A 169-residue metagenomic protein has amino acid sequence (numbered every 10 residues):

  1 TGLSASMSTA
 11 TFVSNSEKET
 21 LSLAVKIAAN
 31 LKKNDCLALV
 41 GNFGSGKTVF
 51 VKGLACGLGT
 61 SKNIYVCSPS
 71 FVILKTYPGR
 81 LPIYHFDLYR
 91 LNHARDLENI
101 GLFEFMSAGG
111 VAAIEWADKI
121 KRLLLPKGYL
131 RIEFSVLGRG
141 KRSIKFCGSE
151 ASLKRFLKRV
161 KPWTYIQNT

Functional and structural regions predicted by a protein language model:
M7-A24: N-terminal pre-Walker A segment at the start of P-loop NTPase domains
A10, R95-L97, F103-T169: Short phosphate-coordinating micro-motif centered on Lys-Gly-acidic
L37-L39: Hydrophobic anchor at the beta1->P-loop junction of P-loop NTPases
N42: P-loop (Walker A) phosphate-binding loop of NTP-binding proteins
K47: Conserved lysine of the Walker
C56-Y65: Post-Walker A helix-loop "phosphate-sensing" segment adjacent to the P-loop in P-loop NTPases
S68-Y84: AAA+/P-loop NTPase substrate/partner-engagement loops
